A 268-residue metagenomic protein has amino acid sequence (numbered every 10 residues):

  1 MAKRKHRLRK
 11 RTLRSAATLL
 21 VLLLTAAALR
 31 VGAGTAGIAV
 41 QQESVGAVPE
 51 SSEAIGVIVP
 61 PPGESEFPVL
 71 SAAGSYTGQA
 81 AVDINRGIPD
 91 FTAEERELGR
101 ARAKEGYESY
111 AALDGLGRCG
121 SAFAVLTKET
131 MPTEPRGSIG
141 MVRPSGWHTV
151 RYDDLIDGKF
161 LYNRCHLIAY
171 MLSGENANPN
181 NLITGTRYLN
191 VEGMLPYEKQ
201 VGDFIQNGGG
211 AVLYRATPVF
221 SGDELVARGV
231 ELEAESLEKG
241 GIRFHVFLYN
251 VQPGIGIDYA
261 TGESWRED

Functional and structural regions predicted by a protein language model:
M1-L13: N-terminal Lys/Arg-rich, disordered targeting/topogenic segments
R9, S44-V45, A169: Intrinsic structural disorder/low-complexity segments
K10, R14-L19, T35: Intrinsically disordered, low-complexity segments enriched in polar/charged small residues
A16-R30: Hydrophobic membrane-insertion alpha-helices, especially the h-region of bacterial N-terminal signal peptides
V21-L23, A72, G78, G87 (+5 more regions): Glycine-centered flexibility motif
A33-E97: N-terminal, intrinsically disordered, polar/charged segments of Gram-positive cell-envelope systems that serve as
R100-D268: Domain-level detector of nuclease and nuclease-like folds in predominantly extracellular/periplasmic contexts
